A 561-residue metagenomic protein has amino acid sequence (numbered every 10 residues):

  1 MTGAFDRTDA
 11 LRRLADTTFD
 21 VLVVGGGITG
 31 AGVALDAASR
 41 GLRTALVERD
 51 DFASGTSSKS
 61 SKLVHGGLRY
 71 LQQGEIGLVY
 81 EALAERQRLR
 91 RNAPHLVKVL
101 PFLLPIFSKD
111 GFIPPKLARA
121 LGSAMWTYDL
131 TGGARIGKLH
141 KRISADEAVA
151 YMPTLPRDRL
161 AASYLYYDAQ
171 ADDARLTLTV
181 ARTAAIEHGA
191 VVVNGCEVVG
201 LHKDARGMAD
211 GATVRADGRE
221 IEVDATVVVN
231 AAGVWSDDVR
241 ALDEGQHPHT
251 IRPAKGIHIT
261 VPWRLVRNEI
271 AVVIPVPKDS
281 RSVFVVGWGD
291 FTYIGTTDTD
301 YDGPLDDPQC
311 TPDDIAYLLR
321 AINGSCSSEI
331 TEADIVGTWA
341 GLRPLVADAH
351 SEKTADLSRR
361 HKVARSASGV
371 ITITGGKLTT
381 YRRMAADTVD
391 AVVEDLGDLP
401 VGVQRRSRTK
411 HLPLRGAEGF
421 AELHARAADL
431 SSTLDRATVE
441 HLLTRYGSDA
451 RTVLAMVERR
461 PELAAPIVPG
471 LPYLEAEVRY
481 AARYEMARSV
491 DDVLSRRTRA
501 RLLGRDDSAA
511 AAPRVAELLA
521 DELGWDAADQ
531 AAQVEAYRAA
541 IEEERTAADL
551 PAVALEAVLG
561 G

Functional and structural regions predicted by a protein language model:
M1-V21, D36-R40: Extreme N-terminal leader/targeting segments of oxidoreductases
R13, D50, K109-A120, A124 (+10 more regions): C-terminal accessory subdomains/tails of enzymes that are appended
T17-F19, G218-V227: Core beta-strand elements of the Rossmann-like FAD/NAD(P) dinucleotide-binding domain in flavoenzyme oxidoreductases
V24, V223-G233: Short hydrophobic core segments
G25-G27, R49: Glycine-rich Rossmann-fold phosphate-binding loop(s) that bind the pyrophosphate of adenine dinucleotide cofactors
A38-S58: Glycine-rich FAD pyrophosphate-binding loop
K62-Y151, V283: Dinucleotide-binding Rossmann-like beta1-alpha1 core, especially the glycine-rich loop that anchors the ADP
N194-D210: A conserved short coil-to-beta-strand element within the FAD-binding core of flavoproteins
